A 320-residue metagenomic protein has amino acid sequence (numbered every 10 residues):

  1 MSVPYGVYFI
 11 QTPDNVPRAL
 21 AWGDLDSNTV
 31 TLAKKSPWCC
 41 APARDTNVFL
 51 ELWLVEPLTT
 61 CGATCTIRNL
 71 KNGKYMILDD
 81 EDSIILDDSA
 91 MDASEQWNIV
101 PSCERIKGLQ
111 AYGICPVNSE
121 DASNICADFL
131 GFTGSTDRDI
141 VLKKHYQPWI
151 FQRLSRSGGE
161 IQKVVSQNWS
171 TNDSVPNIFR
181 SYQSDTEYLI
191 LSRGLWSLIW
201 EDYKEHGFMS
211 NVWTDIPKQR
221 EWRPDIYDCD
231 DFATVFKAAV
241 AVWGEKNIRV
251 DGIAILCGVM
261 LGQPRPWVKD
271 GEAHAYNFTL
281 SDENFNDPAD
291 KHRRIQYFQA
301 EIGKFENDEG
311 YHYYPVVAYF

Functional and structural regions predicted by a protein language model:
M1-G159: Lectin-like carbohydrate-binding module/patch detector with strong preference for beta-trefoil
C103, Q152-F320: A structural boundary/capping signal
